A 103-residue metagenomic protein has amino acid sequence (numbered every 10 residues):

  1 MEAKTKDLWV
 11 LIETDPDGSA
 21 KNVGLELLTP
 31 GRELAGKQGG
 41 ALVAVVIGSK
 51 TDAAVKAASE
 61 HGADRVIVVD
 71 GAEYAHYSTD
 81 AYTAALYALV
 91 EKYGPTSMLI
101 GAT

Functional and structural regions predicted by a protein language model:
M1-T103: N-terminal glycine-rich FAD/FM-binding segment characteristic of electron-transfer flavoproteins
